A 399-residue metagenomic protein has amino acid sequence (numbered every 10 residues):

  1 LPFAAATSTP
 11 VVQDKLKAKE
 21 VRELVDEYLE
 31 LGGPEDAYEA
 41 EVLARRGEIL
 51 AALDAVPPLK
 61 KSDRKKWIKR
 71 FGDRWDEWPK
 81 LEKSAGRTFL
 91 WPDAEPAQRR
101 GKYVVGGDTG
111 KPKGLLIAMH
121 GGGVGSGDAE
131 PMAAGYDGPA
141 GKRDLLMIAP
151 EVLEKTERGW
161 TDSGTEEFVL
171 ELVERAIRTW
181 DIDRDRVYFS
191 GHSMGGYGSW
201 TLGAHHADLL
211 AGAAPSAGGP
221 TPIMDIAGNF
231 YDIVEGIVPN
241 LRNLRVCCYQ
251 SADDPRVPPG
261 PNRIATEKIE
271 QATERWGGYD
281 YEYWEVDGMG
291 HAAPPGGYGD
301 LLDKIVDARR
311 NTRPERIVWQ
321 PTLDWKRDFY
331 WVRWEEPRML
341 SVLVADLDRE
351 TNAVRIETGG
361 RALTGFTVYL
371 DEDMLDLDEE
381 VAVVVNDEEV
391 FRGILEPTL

Functional and structural regions predicted by a protein language model:
T7-G114, E389: A domain-start/cap signature at the N-terminus of enzymes
T9-P10, Y249, P255, P259-R355 (+1 more regions): C-terminal catalytic histidine-bearing segment of alpha/beta-hydrolase fold enzymes
G107-K111, R158-M194, A204-L210: Gly/Ser-rich "nucleophile elbow"/oxyanion-hole loop immediately N-terminal to the catalytic nucleophile in hydrolases
P112-T179: Active-site machinery of serine-nucleophile hydrolases
I117-G121, A217, Q250, I356: The conserved beta1-alpha1 loop
V124, D185-N240: Primarily recognizes the serine-hydrolase "nucleophile elbow" in alpha/beta-hydrolase and SGNH/GDSL folds
N240-V246: Short, proline-enriched alpha-helix->beta-strand connector loops that line the catalytic pocket of alpha/beta-hydrolase
G360-V381: Surface-exposed beta-strand/loop patches in extracellular or lumenal glycoproteins
